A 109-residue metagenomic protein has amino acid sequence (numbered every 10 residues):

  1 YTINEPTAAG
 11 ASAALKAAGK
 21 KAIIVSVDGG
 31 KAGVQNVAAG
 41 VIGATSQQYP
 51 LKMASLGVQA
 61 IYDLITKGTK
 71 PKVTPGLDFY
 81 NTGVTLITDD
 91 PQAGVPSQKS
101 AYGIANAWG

Functional and structural regions predicted by a protein language model:
Y1-Q35: Hydrophobic alpha-helical
G10, M53, G103: Short, solvent-exposed amphipathic alpha-helices that sit in or adjacent to ligand/effector-binding or catalytic
A14, A18, G40, L64-G68: Change "in soluble alpha/beta enzymes" to "in soluble alpha/beta proteins
I23-V25, G43, I87: Structural detector of well-ordered beta-strand residues that form the stable sheet scaffold of enzyme domains
D28, Y49, D90: Residues at the C-termini of beta-strands that transition into short coil/loop
G33-V37, A54-V58: Short, charged, surface-exposed secondary-structure boundary motifs
A39-L51: Short beta-strand elements at the ligand-binding edges of bilobed clamshell
L56-G109: Hinge/cleft segment of the Venus flytrap/periplasmic-binding protein
